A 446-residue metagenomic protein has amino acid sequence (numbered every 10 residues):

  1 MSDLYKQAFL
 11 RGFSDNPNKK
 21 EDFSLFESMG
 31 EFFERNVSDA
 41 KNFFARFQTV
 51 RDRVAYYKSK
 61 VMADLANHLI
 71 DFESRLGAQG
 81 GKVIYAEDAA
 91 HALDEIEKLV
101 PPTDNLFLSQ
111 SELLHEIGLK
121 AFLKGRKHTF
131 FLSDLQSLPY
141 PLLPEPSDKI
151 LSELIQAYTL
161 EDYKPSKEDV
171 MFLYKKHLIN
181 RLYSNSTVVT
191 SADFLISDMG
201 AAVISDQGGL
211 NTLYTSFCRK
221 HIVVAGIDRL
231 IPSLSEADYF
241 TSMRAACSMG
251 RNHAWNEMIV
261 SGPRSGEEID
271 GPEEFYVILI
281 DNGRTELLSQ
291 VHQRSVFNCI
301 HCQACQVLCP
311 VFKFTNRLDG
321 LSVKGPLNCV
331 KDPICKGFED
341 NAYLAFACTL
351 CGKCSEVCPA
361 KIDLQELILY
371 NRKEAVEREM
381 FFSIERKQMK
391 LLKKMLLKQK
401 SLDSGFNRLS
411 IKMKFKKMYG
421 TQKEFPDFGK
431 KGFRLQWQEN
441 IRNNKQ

Functional and structural regions predicted by a protein language model:
M1, C299, K445-Q446: Polar low-complexity intrinsically disordered regions
M1-Q293: The feature marks the mature, well-folded catalytic cores of soluble enzymes
K6, L10-G30, F43, Y370 (+1 more regions): Intrinsic disorder at enzyme termini
Q136-Y140, M243-M249, V307-F314, L364-K373 (+1 more regions): A short, terminal or domain-edge coil/loop segment
E267-V296, Q306-V307, V311-M418: Ferredoxin-type iron-sulfur electron-transfer modules in oxidoreductases and energy-metabolism complexes
H301-A304: Extracytoplasmic mature domains of secreted/periplasmic and thylakoid-lumen proteins
